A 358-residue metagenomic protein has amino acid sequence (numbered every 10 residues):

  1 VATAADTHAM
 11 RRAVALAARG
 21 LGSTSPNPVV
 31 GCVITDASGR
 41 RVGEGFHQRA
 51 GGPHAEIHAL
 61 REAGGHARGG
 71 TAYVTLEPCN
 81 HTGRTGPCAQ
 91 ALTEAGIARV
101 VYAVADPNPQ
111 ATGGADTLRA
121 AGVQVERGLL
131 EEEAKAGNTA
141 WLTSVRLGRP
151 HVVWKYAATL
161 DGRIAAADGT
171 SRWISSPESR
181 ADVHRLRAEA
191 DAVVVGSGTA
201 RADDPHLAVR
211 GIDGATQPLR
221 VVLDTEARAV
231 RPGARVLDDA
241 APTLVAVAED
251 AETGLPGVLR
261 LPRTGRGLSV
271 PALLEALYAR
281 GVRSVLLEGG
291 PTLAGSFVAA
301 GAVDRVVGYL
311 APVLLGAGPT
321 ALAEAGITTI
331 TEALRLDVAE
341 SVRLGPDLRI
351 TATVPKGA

Functional and structural regions predicted by a protein language model:
A5-S25, W141-S144: Short, basic/aromatic recognition patches
A13, G31, C79, L118 (+7 more regions): Residue-level signal for inorganic ion chemistry
V29-G39, Y156-A157, I350: Short beta-strand scaffold segments in enzyme catalytic cores
V33-E133, L219, S296-V298: Zn2+-dependent cytidine deaminase-like catalytic core
P107-Q110, E132-E133, R201, R228-V230 (+2 more regions): Short gly/pro/ser/thr-enriched loop/turn and capping motifs at secondary-structure boundaries
A140-L147, H151-S284, T292-G295, K356: Active-site ligand-binding patch in enzyme domains
A300-L336: Flexible, gly/pro- and Lys/Arg-enriched active-site loops
A325-A358: Conserved histidine-centered catalytic loops in small-molecule metabolism enzymes
